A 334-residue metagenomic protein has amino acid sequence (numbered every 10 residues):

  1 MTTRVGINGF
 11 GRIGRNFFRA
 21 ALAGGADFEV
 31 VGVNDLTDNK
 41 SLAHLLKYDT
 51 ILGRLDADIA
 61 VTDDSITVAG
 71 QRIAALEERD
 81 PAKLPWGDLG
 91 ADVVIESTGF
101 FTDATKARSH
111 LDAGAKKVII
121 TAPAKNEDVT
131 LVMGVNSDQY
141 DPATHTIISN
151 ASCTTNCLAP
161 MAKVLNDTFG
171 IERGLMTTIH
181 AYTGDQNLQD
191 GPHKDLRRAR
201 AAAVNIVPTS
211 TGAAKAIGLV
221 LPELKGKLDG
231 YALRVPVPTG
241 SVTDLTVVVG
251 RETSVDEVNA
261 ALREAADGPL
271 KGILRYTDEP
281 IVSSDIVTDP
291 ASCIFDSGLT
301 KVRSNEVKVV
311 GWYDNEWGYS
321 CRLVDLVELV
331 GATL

Functional and structural regions predicted by a protein language model:
M1-A199, K301, D325, T333-L334: N-terminal Rossmann-like NAD(P) cofactor-binding subdomain of oxidoreductases, focused on the glycine-rich
F10, G14, D103, A151-T154 (+9 more regions): Generic structural signal for well-ordered, non-membrane alpha-helical segments in soluble metabolic enzymes
F18, R108, A159-N166, T177 (+7 more regions): Predominant activation on well-ordered alpha-helical scaffold segments within soluble catalytic domains
L36-D38, A124-K125, S152-T154, T178-Q186 (+5 more regions): Glycine-rich beta-alpha junction loops
I66, L131-M133, I147, L188-Q189 (+5 more regions): Short clusters of hydrophobic/aromatic residues that line enzyme substrate/ligand-binding pockets
T144-H145, A201-A203, G240-D244, E306-K308: Short, solvent-exposed beta-strand edge segments and adjacent coil->beta transition regions
D167, I171-P238: Acidic, glycine-rich segments within the central catalytic cores of soluble metabolic enzymes that bind/position
G230, V242, T246-L334: C-terminal active-site/capping subdomain that shapes the small-molecule cofactor and substrate pocket of enzyme
